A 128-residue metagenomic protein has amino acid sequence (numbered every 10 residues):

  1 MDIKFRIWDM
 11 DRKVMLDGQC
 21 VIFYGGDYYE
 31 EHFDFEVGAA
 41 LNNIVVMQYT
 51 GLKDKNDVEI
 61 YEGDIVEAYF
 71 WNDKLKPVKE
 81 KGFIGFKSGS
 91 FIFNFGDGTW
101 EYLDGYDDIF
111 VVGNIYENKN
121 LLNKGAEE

Functional and structural regions predicted by a protein language model:
M1-E128: Secondary-structure transition motif
